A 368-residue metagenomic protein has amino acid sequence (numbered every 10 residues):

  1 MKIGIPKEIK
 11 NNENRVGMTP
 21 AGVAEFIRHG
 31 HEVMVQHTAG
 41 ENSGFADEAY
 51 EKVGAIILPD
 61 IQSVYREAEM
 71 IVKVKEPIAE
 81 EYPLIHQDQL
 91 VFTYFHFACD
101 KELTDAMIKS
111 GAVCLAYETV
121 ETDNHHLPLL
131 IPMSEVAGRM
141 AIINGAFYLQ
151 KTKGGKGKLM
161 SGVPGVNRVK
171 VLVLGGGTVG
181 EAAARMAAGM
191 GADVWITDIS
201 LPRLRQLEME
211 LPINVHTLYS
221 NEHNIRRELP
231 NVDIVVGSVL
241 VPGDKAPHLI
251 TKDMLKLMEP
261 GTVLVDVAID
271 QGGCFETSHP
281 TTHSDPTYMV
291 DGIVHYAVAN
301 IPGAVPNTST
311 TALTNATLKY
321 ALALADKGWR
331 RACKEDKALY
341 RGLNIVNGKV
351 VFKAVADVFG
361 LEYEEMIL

Functional and structural regions predicted by a protein language model:
P6-N42, T152-G237, T287: Glycine-rich phosphate/diphosphate-binding loop of Rossmann-like nucleotide-binding domains
N12-G17, E80-L84, T93, P242-I250 (+1 more regions): Glycine/threonine-rich flexible loop motifs
M34-I57: N-terminal beta-loop-helix "entrance" segment that forms/cooperates in small-molecule cofactor or anionic ligand
G54-E67, L218-E228: Short acidic low-complexity segments
R66, M70-L149: Phosphate/diphosphate ligand-binding glycine-rich loop within oxidoreductases
E69, K75-E76, F95-H96, N221 (+3 more regions): Short glycine-/small-residue-rich Rossmann-like dinucleotide-binding loops
E118-L159, R168, I269, C274-L368: Adenosine-phosphate binding glycine-rich loop
M209-D291: Rossmann-like adenosine-cofactor binding region
